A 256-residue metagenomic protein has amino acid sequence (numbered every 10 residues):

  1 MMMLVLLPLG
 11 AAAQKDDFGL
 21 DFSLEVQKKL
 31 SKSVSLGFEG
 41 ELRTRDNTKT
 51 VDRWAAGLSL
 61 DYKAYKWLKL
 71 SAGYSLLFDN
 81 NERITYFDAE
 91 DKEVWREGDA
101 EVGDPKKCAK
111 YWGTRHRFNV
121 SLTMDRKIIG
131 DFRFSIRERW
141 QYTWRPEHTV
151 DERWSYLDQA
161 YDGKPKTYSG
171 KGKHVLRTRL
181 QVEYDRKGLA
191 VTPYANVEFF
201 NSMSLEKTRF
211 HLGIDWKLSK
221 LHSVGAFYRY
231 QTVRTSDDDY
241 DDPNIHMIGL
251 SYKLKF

Functional and structural regions predicted by a protein language model:
Q14-N81: Start-of-domain marker
D17, T48-W54, R83-A89, E147-W154 (+2 more regions): Outer-membrane beta-barrel translocator domains and adjoining extracellular loop/strand segments of Gram-negative
F18-L20, D52-W54, T114-F118, G170-L176 (+2 more regions): Residues that define the transmembrane beta-barrel architecture of outer-membrane proteins
K28, Y62, L76, M124-R126 (+3 more regions): Residue-level signature of outer-membrane beta-barrel architecture
S33-F38, W67-A72, G130-F134, G188-T192 (+1 more regions): Repeated loop/turn-to-beta-strand initiation elements of outer-membrane beta-barrel proteins
G40-D46, Y74-N80, R126, W140-P146 (+3 more regions): Transmembrane beta-strands of outer-membrane beta-barrel pores
L42-D46, D104-A109, A160-Y168, E198-F200 (+1 more regions): Extracellular loop and loop/strand-boundary signature of outer-membrane beta-barrel proteins
L122, N244-F256: Outer-membrane beta-barrel "beta-signal"
